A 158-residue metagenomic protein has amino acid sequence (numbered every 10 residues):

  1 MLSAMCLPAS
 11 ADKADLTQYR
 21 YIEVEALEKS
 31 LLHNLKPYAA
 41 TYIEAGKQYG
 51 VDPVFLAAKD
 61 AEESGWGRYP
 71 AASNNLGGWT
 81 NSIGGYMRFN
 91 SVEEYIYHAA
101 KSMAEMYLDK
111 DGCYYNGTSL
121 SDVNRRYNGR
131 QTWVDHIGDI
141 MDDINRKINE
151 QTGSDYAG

Functional and structural regions predicted by a protein language model:
M1-L56, A61, W66-G158: Catalytic cores of secreted/periplasmic lytic hydrolases that degrade extracellular macromolecules
